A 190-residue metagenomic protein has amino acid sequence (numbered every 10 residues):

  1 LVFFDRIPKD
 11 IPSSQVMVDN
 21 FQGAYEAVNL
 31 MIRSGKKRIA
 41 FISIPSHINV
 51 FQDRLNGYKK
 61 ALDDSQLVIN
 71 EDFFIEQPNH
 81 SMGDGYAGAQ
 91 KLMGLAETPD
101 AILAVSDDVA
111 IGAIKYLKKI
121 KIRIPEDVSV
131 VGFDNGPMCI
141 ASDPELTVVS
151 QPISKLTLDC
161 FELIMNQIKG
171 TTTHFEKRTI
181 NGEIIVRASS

Functional and structural regions predicted by a protein language model:
L1-F3, I7-S190: Bacterial carbohydrate/catabolite-sensing allosteric modules
